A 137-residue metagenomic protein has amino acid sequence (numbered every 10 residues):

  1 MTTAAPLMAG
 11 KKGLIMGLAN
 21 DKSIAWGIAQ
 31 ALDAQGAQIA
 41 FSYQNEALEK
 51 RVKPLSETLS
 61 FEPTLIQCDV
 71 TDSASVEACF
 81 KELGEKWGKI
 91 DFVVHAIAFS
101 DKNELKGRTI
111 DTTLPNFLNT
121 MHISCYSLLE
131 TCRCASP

Functional and structural regions predicted by a protein language model:
A4-F41: Canonical Rossmann dinucleotide-binding motif of NAD(H)/NADP(H)-dependent dehydrogenases/reductases, specifically
K22, N45-L48: Helix N-cap at the beta1-alpha1 junction of Rossmann-like dinucleotide-binding domains, i.e., the first residues
R51, S75, N116: Short acidic active-site motifs
S56-A74: Rossmann-fold cofactor-recognition segment
Q67-C68, G88-L105, S124: Rossmann-fold scaffold of SDR-type NAD(P)-dependent oxidoreductases
T71-K86: Conserved Rossmann-fold cofactor-binding substructure of NAD(P)-dependent oxidoreductases
K81, E85, A98-F99, N119-P137: Amphipathic alpha-helical dimer-interface segment in Rossmann-like NAD(P)H-dependent oxidoreductases
D91, K106-E130: Catalytic Tyr-X3-Lys loop
